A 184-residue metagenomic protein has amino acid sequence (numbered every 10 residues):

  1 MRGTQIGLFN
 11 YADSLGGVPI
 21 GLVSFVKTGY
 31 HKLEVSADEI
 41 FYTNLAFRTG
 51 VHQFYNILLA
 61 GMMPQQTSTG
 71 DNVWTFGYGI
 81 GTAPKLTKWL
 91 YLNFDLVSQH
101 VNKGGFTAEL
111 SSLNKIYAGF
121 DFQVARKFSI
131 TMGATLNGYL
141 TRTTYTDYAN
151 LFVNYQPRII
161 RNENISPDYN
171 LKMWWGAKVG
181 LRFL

Functional and structural regions predicted by a protein language model:
M1-V51: Long, distal/terminal scaffolding or interaction modules with repetitive or compositionally biased sequence
R2, A37-T43, G70-F76, A108-I116 (+2 more regions): Residues that define the transmembrane beta-barrel architecture of outer-membrane proteins
R2, S14, G50-H52, L86-K88 (+2 more regions): Short coil turns and loop connectors of transmembrane beta-barrels in diderm outer membranes and organellar homologs
L8, L22, T43-V51, L58-M62 (+7 more regions): Residues on the lipid-exposed face of transmembrane beta-strands in outer-membrane beta-barrel proteins
V18, G61, A149-E163, M173-L184: Amphipathic, glycine/alanine/valine-rich membrane-attaching segments
K27-G29, G61-S68, Q99-G105, Y139-T141 (+1 more regions): Sequence/structural signature of outer-membrane beta-barrel proteins
V35, A46, Q66-G70, T82 (+3 more regions): Outer-membrane beta-barrel proteins
V101-S111, R142-N170: Primarily recognizes Gram-negative and organellar outer-membrane beta-barrels
